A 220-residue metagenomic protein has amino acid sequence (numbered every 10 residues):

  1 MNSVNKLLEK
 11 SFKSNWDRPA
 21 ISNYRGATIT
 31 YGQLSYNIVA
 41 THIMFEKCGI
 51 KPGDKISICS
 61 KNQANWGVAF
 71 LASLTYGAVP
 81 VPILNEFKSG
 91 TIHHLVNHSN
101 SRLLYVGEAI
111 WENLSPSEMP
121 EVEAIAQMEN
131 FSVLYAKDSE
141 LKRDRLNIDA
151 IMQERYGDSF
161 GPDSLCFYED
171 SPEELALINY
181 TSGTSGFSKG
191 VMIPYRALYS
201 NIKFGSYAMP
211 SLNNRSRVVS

Functional and structural regions predicted by a protein language model:
M1-A20, Y36: A short N-terminal helical cap/helix-turn-helix that marks the beginning of AMP-binding/adenylate-forming
W16-D17, Q127, R143-L146, A150-Y180 (+2 more regions): Conserved pre-ATP/AMP-binding loop-to-beta segment of ANL
D17-G49, D54-Q63, G67-L71, K88-H93 (+1 more regions): Conserved AMP-binding/adenylate-forming core of the ANL superfamily
T30-G32, F167-Y168, A176-K203: Conserved AMP-binding A3 loop
S35-T41, P172, V191-N213: Conserved structural elements of the adenylate-forming
K55, K61-V81, N85-S89, N97-L103 (+1 more regions): A short helix-loop-beta submotif of the ANL/AMP-binding
S60, I83-L84, V122-K137: Short beta-strand elements of ligand-binding domains
F87-S117, N201-V219: Conserved ATP-dependent adenylate/AMP-binding module captured primarily in the ANL superfamily
